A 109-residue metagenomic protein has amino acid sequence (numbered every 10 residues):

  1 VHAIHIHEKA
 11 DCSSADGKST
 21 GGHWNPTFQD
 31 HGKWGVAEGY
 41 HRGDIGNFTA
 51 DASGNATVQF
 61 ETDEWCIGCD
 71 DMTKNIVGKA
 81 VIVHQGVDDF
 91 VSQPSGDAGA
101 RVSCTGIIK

Functional and structural regions predicted by a protein language model:
V1-K109: N-terminal leader/targeting pre-sequences
